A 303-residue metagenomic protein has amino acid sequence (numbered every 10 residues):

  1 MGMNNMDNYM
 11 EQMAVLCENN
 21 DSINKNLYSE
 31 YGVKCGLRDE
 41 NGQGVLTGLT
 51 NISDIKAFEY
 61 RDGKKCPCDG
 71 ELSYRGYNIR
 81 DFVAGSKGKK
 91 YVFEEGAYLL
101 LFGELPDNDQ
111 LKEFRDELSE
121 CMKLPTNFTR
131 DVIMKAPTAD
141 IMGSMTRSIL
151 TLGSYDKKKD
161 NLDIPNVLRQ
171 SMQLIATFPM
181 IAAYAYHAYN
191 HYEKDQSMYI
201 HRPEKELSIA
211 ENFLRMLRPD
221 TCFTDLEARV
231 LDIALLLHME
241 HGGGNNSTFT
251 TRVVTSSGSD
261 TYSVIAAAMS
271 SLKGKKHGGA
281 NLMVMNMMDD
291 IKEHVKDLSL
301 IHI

Functional and structural regions predicted by a protein language model:
G2-I301: Hydrophobic alpha-helical bundle cores within soluble ligand-binding/oligomerization subdomains
